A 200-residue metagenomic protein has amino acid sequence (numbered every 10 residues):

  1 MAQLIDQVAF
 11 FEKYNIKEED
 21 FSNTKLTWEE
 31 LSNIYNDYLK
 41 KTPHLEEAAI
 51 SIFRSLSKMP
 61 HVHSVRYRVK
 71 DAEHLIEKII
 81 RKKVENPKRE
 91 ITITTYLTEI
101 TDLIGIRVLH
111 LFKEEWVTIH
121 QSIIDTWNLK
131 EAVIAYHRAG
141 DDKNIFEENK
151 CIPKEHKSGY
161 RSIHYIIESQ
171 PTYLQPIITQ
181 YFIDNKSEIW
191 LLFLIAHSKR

Functional and structural regions predicted by a protein language model:
A2-K40, T172-R200: An acidic, glycine-/histidine-flanked metal-binding catalytic module
Y38-A49, W116: Generic alpha-helical secondary structure
H44-R89, A132: Surface-exposed, low-hydrophobicity interaction/linker segments
S51-I52, G105, I119: Short, hydrophobic/aromatic alpha-helical segments in well-folded domains
I93-I100: Short, flexible, solvent-exposed loop/turn segments with mixed acidic/basic and small polar residues
L97, L109-R200: Long beta-strand-rich cores associated with HINT superfamily self-processing modules
L103-G105, L109: Charge-rich, low-complexity N-terminal segments
